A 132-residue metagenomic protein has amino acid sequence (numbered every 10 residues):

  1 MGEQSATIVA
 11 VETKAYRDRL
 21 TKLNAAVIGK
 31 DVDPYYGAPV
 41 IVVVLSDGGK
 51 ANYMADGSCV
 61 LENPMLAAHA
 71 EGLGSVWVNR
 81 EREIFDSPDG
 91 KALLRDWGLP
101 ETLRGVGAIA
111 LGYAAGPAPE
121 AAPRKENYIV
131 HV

Functional and structural regions predicted by a protein language model:
M1-A38, V132: N-terminal amphipathic, basic helical "cap/leader" segment at the start of enzyme domains
M1-E3, D33-Y36, W97-L103, A121-P123: Solvent-exposed alpha-helices and their adjacent loops that cap or buttress functional pockets in soluble metabolic
T13-D18, G48-K50, K91, A115: Short, charged/polar surface micro-motifs in flexible loops or helix N-caps
R19-K22, P88, A118-A121: Short, well-ordered secondary-structure micro-motifs
A25-V27, C59, K125-N127: Short, solvent-exposed amphipathic alpha-helical segments in soluble enzyme and RNA/protein-processing domains
I41-V44, I109: Active-site-flanking beta-strand signature of metal-NTP-handling nucleotidyl enzymes and homologous cyclase-like
G48-L93: Small-aliphatic-rich amphipathic alpha-helix that forms the alpha element of a beta-alpha
L99-V132: C-terminal helix-cap and adjacent tail motif
